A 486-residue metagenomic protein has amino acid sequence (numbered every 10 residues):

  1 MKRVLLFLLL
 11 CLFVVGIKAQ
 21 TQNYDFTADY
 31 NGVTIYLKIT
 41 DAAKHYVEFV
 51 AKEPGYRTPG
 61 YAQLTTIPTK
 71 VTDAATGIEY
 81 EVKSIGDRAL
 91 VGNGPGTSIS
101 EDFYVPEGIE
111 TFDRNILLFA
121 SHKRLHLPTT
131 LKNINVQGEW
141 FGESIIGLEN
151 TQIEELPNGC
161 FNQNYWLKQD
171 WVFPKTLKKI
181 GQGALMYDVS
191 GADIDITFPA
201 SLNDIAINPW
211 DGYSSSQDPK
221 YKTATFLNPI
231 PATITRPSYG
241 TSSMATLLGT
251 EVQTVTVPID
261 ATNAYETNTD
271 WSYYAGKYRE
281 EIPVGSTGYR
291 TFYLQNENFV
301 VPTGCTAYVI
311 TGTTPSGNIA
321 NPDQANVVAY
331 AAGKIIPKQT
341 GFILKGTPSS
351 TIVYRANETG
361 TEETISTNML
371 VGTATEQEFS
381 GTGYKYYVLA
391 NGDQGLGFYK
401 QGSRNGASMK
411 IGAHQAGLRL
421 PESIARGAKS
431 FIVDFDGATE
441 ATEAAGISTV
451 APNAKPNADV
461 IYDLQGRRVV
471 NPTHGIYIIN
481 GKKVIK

Functional and structural regions predicted by a protein language model:
V4-F13: Sec-dependent N-terminal signal peptides
V15-A19: Sec/Tat signal peptide C-region and signal peptidase I cleavage site
N23-Y56, T267-P315: GGW-centered surface loops in extracellular recognition modules
T27-P95, F161, L185: LRR flanking "cap" motifs
P59-K83, G94-T111, A120-N135, G142-E155 (+5 more regions): Structural signature of tandem-repeat unit edges
A89, I116-L117, Q137-F141, C160-F161 (+2 more regions): Periodic small-residue-enriched repeat registers in elongated scaffold domains
R279-T303, A331-G397, S403-A445: A short, polar beta-strand/turn micro-motif
T311-N318, T439-K486: C-terminal outer-membrane/trafficking sorting elements
